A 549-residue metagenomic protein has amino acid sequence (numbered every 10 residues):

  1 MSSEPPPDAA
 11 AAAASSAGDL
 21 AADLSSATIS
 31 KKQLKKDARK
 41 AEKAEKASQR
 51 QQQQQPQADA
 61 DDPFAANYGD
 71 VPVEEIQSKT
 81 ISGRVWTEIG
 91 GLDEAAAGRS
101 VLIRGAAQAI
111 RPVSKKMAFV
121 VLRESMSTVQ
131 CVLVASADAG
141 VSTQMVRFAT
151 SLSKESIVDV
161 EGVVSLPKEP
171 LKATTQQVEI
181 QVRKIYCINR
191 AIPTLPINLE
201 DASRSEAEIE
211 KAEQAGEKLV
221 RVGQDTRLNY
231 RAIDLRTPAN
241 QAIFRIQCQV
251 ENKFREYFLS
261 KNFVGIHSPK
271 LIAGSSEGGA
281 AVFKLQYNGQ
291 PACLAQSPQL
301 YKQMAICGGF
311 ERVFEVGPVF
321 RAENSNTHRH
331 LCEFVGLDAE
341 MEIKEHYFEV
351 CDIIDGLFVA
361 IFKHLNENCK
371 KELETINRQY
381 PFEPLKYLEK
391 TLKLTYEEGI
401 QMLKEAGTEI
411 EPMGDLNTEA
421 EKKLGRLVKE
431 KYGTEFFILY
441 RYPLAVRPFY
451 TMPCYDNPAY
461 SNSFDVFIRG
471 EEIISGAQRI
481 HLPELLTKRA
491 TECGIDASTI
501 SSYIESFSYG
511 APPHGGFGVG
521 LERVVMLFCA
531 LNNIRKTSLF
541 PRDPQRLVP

Functional and structural regions predicted by a protein language model:
M1-P549: Class II aminoacyl-tRNA synthetase catalytic cores and aaRS-like
